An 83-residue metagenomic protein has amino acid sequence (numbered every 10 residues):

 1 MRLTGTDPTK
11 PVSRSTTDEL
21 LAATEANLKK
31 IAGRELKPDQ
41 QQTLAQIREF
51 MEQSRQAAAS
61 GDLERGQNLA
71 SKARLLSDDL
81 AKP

Functional and structural regions predicted by a protein language model:
R2-A45: Amphipathic, heptad-repeat alpha-helical segments
P38-F50, A58-E64, N68-P83: Short, charge-rich amphipathic alpha-helical segments embedded in non-transmembrane helical bundles/solenoids
